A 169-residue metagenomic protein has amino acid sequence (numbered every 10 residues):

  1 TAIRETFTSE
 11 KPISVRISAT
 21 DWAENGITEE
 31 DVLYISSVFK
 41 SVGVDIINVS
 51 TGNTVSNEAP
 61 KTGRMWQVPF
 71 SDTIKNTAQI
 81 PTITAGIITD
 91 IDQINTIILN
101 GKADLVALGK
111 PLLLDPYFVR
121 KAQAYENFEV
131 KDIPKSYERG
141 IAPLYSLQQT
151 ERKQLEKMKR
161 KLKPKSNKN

Functional and structural regions predicted by a protein language model:
T1-N169: Flavin-dependent oxidoreductase catalytic cores
